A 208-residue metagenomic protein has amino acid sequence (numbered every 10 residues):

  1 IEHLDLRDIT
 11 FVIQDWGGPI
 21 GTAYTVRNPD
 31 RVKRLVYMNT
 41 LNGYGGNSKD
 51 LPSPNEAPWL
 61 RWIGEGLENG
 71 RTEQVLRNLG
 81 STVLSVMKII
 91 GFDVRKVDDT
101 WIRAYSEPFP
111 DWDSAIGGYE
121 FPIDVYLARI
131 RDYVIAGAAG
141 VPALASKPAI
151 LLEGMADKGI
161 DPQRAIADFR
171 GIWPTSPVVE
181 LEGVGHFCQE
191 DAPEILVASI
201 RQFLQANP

Functional and structural regions predicted by a protein language model:
I1-V12, W16-E180, Q189, N207: Flexible "cap/lid" subdomain of the alpha/beta-hydrolase fold that forms the substrate-access gate
V184-V197: Catalytic histidine-centered segment of alpha/beta-hydrolase-like enzymes
S199-N207: C-terminal alpha-helix
